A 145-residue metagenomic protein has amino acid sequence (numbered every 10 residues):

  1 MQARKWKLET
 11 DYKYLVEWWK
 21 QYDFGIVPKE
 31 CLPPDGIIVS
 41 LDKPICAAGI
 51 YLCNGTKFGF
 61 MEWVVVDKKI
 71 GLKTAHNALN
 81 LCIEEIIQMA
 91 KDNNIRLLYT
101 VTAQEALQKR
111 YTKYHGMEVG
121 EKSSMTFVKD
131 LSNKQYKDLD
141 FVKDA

Functional and structural regions predicted by a protein language model:
Q2-K5, F24-V27, G116-K122: Short secondary-structure junctions
W6, L15-D42, C46-V66: A conserved beta-strand-loop-helix scaffold within acyl/acetyltransferase catalytic domains
P34-G36, E121-T126: Short hydrophobic/aromatic beta-strand or adjacent loop that forms the aromatic wall/cage of a ligand/substrate-binding
D42-K43, K69, L131-K134: Short loop segments at secondary-structure junctions
G59-H115, E121-K122: Acyl-donor binding region in acyl/amide transferases
S123-A145: C-terminal "cap" of GNAT-fold acetyltransferases
